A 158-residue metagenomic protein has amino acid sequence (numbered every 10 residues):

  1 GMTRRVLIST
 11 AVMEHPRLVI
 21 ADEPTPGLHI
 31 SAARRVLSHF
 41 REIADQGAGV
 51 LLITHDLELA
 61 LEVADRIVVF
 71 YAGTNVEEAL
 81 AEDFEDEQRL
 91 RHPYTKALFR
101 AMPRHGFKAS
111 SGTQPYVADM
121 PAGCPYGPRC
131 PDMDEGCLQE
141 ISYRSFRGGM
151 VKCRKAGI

Functional and structural regions predicted by a protein language model:
G1-M2: ABC ATPase "signature" C-loop motif in nucleotide-binding domains
M13-R17: A short, proline-enriched helix->beta-strand linker immediately N-terminal to the Walker B motif in ABC-type P-loop
V19-D22: Catalytic Walker B motif of ABC-type/P-loop ATPase nucleotide-binding domains
T25: Conserved active-site tyrosine of GNAT-family acetyltransferases
L28-F107: P-loop NTP-binding/switch modules centered on Walker-like glycine-rich loops
E78-I158: Short catalytic/signature loops enriched in Gly
